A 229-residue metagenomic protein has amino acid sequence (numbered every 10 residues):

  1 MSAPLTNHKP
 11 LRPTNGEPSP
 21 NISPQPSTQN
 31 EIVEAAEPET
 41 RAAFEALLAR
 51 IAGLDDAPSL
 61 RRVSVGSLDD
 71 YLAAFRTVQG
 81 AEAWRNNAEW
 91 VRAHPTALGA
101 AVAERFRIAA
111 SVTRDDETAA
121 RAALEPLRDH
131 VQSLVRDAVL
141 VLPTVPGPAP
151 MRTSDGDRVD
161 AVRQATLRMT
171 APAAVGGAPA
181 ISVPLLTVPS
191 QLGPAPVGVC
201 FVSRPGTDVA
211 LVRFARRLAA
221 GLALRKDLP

Functional and structural regions predicted by a protein language model:
M1-L11, P20, P24-V33, A178-P229: Structural helix-boundary/capping segments
M1-L167, A223-P229: Amidase signature
V112, A123, V175-G176, L218: Short alpha-helical scaffold segments that flank and stabilize functional sites
A120, V141, A173, G177 (+1 more regions): Hydrophobic, well-ordered secondary-structure elements that form the walls of internal hydrophobic environments
A161-P184: Small-aliphatic-rich amphipathic alpha-helix that forms the alpha element of a beta-alpha
